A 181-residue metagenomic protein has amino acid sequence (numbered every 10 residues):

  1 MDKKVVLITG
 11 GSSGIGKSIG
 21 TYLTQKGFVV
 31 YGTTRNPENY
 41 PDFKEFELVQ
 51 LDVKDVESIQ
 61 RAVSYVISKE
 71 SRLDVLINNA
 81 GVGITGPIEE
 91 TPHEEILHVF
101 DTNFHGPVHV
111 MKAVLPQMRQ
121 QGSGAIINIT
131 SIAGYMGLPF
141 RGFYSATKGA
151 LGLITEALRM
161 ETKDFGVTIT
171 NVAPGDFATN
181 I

Functional and structural regions predicted by a protein language model:
S12, G16, G20: N-terminal Rossmann NAD(P)H-binding glycine-rich loop of SDR-like oxidoreductase domains
L51-R61, H93-E94: The beta1-alpha1 cofactor-binding region of Rossmann-like NAD(H)/NADP(H)-dependent oxidoreductases
P87-I88, E95-F100: Substrate-binding pocket helix/loop in short-chain dehydrogenase/reductase
E89, M136-G142: Active-site loop immediately N-terminal to the catalytic Tyr-X3-Lys motif of short-chain dehydrogenase/reductase
M111, T147-A150: Active-site helix of classical SDR
M111-K112, E156: A short, exposed helix-loop element centered on a Lys and neighboring polar residues
S131: Residue(s) in the substrate-gating loop at a strand-loop-helix junction that position the organic substrate next
